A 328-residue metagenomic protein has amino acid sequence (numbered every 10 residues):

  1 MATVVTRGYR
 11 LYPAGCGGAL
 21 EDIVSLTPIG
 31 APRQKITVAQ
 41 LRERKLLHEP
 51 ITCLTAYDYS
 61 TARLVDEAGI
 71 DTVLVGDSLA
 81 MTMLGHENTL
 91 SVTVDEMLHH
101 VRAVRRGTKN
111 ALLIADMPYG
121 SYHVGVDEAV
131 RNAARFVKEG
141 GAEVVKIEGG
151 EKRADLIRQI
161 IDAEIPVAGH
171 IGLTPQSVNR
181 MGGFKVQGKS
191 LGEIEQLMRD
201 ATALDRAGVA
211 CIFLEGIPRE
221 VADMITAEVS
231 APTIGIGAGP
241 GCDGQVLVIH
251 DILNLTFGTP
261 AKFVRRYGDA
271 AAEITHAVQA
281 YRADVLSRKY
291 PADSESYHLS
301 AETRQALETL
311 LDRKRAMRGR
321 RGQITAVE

Functional and structural regions predicted by a protein language model:
M1-G8: Extreme N-terminal basic, low-complexity initiation segments that serve as generic localization/processing leaders
L11, G15-L47, I51-R265, A272-D293 (+2 more regions): Alpha/beta enzyme core
Q305-L307: Short, solvent-exposed polar/charged micro-motifs at secondary-structure junctions
